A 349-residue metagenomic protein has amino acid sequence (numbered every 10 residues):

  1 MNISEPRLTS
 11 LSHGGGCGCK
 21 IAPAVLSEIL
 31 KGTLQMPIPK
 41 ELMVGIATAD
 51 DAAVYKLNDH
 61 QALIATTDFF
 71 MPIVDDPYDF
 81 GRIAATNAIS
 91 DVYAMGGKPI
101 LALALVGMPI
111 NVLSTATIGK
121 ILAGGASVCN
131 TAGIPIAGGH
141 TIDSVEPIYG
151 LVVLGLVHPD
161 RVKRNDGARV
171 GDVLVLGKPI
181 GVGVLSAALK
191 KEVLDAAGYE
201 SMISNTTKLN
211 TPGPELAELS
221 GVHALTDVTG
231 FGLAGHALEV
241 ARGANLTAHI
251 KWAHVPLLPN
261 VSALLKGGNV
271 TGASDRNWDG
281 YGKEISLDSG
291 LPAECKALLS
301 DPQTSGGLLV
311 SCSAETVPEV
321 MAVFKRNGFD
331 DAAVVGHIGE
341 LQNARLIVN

Functional and structural regions predicted by a protein language model:
M1-A94, R169-V175, P179, F324 (+2 more regions): N-terminal glycine-rich phosphate/pyrophosphate-binding loops that anchor nucleotide-derived ligands and cofactors
N2-G14, V25, K40, I110-P135 (+4 more regions): Glycine-/charge-enriched secondary-structure boundary and capping motifs
L42-V44, A52-Y55, S90-Y93, A126 (+6 more regions): A generic local secondary-structure boundary/capping motif
A53-I64, T207-G213, W278-S289: Acidic-glycine-rich active-site phosphate/pyrophosphate-binding loop
L57-V74, D79, K98-L194, G336-H337: Glycine-rich anion-binding loops of enzyme active sites
P77-L103, K120-T131, K208-S220, G232-V240 (+1 more regions): Small-aliphatic-rich amphipathic alpha-helix that forms the alpha element of a beta-alpha
Y78, A197-N205, H223-A224, C295-L298: Short pre-catalytic strand/loop immediately N-terminal to key active-site residues, enriched for Gly-Thr
V152-R161, D195-E218, L291-P292: Active-site glycine-rich loop that binds ribose-phosphate moieties when present
